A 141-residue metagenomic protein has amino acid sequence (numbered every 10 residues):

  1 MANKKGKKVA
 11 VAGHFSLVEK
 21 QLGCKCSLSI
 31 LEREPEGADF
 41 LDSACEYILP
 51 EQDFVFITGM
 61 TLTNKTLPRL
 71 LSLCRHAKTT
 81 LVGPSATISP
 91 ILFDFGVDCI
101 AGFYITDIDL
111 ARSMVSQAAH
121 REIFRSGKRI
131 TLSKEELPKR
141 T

Functional and structural regions predicted by a protein language model:
M1-I30: Internal active-site segments that recognize and position negatively charged phosphoryl groups and nucleotide moieties
M1-N3, S27-S29, A38-D42, N64-K65: The feature marks the mature, well-folded catalytic cores of soluble enzymes
K7, D53, D98: Conserved acidic residues
A10, F54-T58, T80: Structural motif
L22, I48-P50, L71-H76: Short, conserved loop/helix-junction motifs that constitute active-site signature segments in enzyme catalytic cores
I30-E34, G83: Conserved acidic E/D residue at the C-terminus of a beta-strand in Rossmann-like folds
F40-E51: Short acidic low-complexity segments
T79-T141: C-terminal functional extensions of proteins
